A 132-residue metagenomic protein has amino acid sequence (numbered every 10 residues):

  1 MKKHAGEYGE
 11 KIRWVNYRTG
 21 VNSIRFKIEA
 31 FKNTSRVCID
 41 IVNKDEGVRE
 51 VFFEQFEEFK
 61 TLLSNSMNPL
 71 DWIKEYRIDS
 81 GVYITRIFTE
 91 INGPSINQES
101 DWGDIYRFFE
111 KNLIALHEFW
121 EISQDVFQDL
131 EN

Functional and structural regions predicted by a protein language model:
M1-A5, F127, N132: UBC/E2-like fold recognition across ubiquitin and ubiquitin-like conjugation systems, capturing catalytically active
M1-N92: Polyanion-binding interface signature
G93-E131: Ampiphathic alpha-helical segments that act as solvent-exposed interaction surfaces
